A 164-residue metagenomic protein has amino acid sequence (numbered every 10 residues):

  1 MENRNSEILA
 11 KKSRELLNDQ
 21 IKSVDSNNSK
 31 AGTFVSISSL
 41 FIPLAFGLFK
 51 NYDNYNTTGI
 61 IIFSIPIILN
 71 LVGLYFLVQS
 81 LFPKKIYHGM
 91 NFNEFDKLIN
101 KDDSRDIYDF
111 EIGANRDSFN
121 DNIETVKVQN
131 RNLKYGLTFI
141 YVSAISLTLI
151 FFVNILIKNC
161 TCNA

Functional and structural regions predicted by a protein language model:
M1-K12, L17, Y52: Short, charged/polar, low-complexity loop and linker segments that flank or interrupt alpha-helical bundles
M1-R4, I8, I86-V128: Solvent-exposed, non-transmembrane helices and loops of integral membrane proteins
A10, R14-I21, D25-N28, R116 (+2 more regions): Short amphipathic alpha-helical segments with heptad-repeat character
K12-S13, L40, E94-F95: Generic structural motif recognizing short loop/turn segments at the entrances and edges of beta-strands
E15-N18, K22-Y87, K134-A164: Alpha-helical transmembrane segments and their immediate juxtamembrane boundary regions in integral membrane proteins
R131: Short Cys/His-rich local motifs and their 1-3 flanking residues in nucleic-acid-associated proteins and small
